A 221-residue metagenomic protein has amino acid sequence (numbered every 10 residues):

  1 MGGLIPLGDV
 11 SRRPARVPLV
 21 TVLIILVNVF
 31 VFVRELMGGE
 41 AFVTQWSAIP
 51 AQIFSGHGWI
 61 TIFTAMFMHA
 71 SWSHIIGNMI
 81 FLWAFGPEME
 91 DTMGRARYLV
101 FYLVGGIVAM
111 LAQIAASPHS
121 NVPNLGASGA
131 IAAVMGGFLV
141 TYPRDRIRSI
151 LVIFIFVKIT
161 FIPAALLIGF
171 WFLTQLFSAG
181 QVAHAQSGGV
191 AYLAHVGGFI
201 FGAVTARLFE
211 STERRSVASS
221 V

Functional and structural regions predicted by a protein language model:
M1-V221: A detector for small-residue-rich transmembrane helices and their helix-helix packing motifs
